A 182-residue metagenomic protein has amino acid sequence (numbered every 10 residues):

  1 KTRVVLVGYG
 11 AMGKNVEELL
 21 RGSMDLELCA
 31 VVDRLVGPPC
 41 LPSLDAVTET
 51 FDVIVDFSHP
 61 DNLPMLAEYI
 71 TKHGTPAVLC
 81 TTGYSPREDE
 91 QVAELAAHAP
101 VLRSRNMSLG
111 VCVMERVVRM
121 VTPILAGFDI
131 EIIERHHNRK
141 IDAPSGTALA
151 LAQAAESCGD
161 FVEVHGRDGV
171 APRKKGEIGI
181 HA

Functional and structural regions predicted by a protein language model:
R3, V7, A11-T48, A126-A182: C-terminal substrate-binding/catalytic lobe of Rossmann-fold NAD(P)-dependent oxidoreductases
A30-V32, V55, V78, L102 (+1 more regions): Hydrophobic/aromatic beta-strand patches that form the interior of the parallel beta-sheet core in alpha/beta enzyme
V36, T82-S85, N106-M107: Short, acidic/turn-prone active-site loops that include or flank metal/cofactor- and phosphate-binding residues
L44-V47, V53, F57-T81, D89-E94: Rossmann-fold NAD(P) dinucleotide-binding segment
E68, T81-V101, C112, R116-V121: Rossmann-fold NAD(P)-binding glycine/threonine-rich loop
P76, Q91-S108, L125-E131: Rossmann-fold dehydrogenase core element
Y84-P86, L109, R139-I141: Short, small-residue-enriched loops and turns at beta-alpha junctions that line or gate enzyme active sites
